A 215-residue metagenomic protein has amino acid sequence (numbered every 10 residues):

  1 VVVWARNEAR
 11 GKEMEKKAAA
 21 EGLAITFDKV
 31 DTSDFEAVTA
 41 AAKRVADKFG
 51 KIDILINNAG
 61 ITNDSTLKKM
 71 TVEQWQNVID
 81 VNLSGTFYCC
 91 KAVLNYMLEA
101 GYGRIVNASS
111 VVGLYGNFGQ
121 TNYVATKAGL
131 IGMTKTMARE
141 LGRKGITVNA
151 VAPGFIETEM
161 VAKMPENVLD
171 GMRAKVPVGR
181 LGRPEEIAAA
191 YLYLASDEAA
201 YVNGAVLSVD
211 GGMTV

Functional and structural regions predicted by a protein language model:
V1-E13: Conserved glycine-rich Rossmann-like NAD(P)H-binding loop of the short-chain dehydrogenase/reductase
E8-A9, K29-K43, V72, E185-E186: The beta1-alpha1 cofactor-binding region of Rossmann-like NAD(H)/NADP(H)-dependent oxidoreductases
T66-L67, Q74-I79, V161, M172: Substrate-binding pocket helix/loop in short-chain dehydrogenase/reductase
C90, T126, T134: Active-site helix of classical SDR
S110: Residue(s) in the substrate-gating loop at a strand-loop-helix junction that position the organic substrate next
G142, T147, V202-G204: Short, small/polar-rich loop/turn modules that mediate ligand/substrate recognition or access, typified
A150, R173-E198, V202, G211: C-terminal helical subdomain
